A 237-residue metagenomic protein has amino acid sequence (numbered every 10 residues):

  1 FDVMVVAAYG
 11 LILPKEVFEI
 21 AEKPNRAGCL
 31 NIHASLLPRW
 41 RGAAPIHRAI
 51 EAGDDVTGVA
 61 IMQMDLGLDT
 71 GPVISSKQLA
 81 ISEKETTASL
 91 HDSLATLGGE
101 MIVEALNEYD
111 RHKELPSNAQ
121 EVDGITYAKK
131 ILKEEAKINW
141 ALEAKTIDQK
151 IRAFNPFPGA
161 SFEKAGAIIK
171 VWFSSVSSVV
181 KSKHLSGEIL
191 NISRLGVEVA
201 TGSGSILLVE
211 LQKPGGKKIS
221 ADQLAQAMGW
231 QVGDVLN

Functional and structural regions predicted by a protein language model:
F1-V3, A7-Y9, S205, A225: Glycine/proline-rich, flexible active-site/cofactor-binding loop segments that harbor closely spaced acidic
V3-Y127: Donor/substrate-binding cores of folate-linked one-carbon enzymes
V17, A21, D65, A128-K130 (+3 more regions): Short secondary-structure boundary/capping segments
D55-G58, D69-T70, S75, L132-E134 (+4 more regions): A generic structural signal for well-ordered coil/turn residues at beta-strand boundaries that shape enzyme active-site
G71, T126-K130, W172, K181-S182: Short, solvent-exposed polar/charged micro-motifs at secondary-structure junctions
K129-L142: Acyl-group handling in specialized metabolite and lipid biosynthesis
W140-N237: An anion-binding loop in the catalytic cleft
